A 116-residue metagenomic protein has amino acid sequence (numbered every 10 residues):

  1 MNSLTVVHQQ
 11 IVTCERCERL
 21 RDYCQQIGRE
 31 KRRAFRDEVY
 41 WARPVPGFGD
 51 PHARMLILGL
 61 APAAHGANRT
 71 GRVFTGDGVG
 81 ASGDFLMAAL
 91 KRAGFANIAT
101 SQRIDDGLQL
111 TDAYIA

Functional and structural regions predicted by a protein language model:
N2-A116: A polyanion-binding, active-site-adjacent surface
